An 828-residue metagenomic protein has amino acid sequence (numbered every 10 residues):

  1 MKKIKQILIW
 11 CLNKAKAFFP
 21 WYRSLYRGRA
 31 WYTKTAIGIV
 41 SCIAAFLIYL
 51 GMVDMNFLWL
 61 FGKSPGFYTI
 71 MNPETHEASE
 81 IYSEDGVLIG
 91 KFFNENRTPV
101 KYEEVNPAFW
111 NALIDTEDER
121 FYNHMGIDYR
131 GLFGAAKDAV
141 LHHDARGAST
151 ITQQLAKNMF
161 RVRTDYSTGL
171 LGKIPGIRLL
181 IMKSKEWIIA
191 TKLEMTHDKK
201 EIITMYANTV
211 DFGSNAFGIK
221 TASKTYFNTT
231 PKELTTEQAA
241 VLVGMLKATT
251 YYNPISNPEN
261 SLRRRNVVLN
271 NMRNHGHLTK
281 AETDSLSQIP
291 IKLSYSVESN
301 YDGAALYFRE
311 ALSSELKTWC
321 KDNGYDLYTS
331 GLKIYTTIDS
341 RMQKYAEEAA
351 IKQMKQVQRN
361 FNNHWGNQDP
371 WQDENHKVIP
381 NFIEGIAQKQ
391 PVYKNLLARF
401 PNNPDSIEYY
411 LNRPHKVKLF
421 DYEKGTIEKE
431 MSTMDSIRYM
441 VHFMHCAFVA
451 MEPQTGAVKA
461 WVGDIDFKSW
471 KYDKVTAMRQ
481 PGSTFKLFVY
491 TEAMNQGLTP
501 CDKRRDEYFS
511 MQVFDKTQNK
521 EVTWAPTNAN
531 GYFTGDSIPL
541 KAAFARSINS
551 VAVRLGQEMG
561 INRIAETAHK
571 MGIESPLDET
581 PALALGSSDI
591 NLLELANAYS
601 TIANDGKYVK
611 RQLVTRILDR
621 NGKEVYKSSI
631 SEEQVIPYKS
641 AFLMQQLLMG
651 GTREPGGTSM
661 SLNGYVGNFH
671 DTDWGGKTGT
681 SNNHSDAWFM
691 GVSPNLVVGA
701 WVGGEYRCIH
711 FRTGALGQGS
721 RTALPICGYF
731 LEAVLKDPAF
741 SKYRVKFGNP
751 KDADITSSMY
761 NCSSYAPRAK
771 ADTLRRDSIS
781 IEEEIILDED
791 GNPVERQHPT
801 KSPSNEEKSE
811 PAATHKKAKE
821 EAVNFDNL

Functional and structural regions predicted by a protein language model:
K2-Y82, R120, V357: N-terminal type II signal-anchor transmembrane helix that functions as the membrane-insertion/stop-transfer segment
V53, E117-D128, L141-R146, L193-K200 (+14 more regions): Bacterial peptidoglycan biogenesis and beta-lactam-recognition machinery
T75-S285, Y307, E315, D466 (+3 more regions): Peptidoglycan glycan-strand catalytic modules in the bacterial/periplasmic cell-wall system
G86, L113, L155, I202 (+13 more regions): Residue-level preference for non-acidic, small/hydrophobic
G90-T98, T221, T250, P254 (+9 more regions): Short pre-catalytic segments that frame enzyme active sites
L141-S167, K232, S296-Y307, L498-I564 (+3 more regions): Conserved catalytic neighborhood of penicillin-recognizing serine enzymes
D144, T279-T337, R341-N402: Non-catalytic structural connector segments
T336, S340-Q356, A387-E452, W461-V462 (+3 more regions): A penicillin-recognizing enzyme superfamily signal
